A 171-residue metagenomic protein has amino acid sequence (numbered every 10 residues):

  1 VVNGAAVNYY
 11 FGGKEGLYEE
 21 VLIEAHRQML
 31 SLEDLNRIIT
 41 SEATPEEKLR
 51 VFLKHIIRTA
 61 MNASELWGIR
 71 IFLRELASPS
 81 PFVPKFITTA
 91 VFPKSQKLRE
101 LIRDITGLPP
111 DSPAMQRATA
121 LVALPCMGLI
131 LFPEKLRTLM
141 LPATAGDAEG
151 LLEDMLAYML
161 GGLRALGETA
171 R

Functional and structural regions predicted by a protein language model:
V1-G16, E20: Helix-turn-helix
G16-I39, E47, V51-H55, K85-K97: Alpha-helical structural segments
E24, Q28, T59, A63 (+3 more regions): Phosphate/oxyanion-binding loops and surfaces in catalytic or ligand/nucleic-acid-binding neighborhoods
D34-L66, M115-V122: Hydrophobic alpha-helical connector segments
E46-E65, E149-A170: N-terminal hydrophobic signal/anchor transmembrane helix of membrane proteins
I56, I69-L76, T119-C126, M155 (+1 more regions): Short alpha-helical scaffolding segments that buttress acidic/His motifs in well-ordered protein cores
A63-T88, P133-T138: Amphipathic alpha-helical segments used for helix-helix packing
P84-T88, F92, L101-L156, L166-R171: Hydrophobic/aromatic-rich alpha-helical bundle segments in the mid-to-C-terminal region
